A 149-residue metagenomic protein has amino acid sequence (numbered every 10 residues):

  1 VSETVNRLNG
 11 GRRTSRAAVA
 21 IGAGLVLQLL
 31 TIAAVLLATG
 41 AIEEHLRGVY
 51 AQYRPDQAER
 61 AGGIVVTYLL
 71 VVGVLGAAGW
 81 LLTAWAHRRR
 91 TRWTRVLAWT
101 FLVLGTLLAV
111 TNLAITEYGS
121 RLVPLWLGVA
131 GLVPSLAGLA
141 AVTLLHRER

Functional and structural regions predicted by a protein language model:
S2-R149: Topology signature of small-to-medium multi-pass alpha-helical membrane proteins
